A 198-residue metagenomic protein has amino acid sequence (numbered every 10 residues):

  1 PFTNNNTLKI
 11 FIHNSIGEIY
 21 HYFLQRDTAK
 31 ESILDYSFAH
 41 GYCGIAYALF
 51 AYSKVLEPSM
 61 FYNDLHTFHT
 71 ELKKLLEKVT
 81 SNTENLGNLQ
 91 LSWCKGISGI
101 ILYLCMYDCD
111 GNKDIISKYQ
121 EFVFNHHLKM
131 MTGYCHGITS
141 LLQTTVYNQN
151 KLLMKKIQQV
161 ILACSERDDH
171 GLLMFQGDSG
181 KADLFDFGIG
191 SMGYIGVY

Functional and structural regions predicted by a protein language model:
P1-Y198: Glycan-recognition and catalytic cores of secretory/periplasmic carbohydrate-active enzymes
